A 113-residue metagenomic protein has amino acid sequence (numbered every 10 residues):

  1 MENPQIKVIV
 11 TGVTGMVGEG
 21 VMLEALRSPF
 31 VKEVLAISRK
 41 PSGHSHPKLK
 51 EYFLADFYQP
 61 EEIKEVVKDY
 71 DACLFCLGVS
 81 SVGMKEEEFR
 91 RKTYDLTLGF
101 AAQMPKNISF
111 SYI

Functional and structural regions predicted by a protein language model:
E2-F30: N-terminal Rossmann NAD(P)H-binding glycine-rich loop of SDR-like oxidoreductase domains
V8, K50-Q103: NAD(P)H-binding glycine-rich loop region in Rossmannoid oxidoreductase-like domains and their noncatalytic homologs
V10, F75, S109-I113: Structural signature of the Rossmann-like NAD(P)-dependent dehydrogenase/reductase core
F30-E33, K48: Glycine-centered tight turns that cap/initiate beta-strands
K32, D71, I108: Conserved acidic residues
L35-K40, L98-I113: Conserved Rossmann-fold NAD(P)-dependent oxidoreductase catalytic core, especially the SDR/UDP-sugar
P41-S45: Short, charged/polar "capping" segments at the starts of alpha-helices and the immediately preceding loops
